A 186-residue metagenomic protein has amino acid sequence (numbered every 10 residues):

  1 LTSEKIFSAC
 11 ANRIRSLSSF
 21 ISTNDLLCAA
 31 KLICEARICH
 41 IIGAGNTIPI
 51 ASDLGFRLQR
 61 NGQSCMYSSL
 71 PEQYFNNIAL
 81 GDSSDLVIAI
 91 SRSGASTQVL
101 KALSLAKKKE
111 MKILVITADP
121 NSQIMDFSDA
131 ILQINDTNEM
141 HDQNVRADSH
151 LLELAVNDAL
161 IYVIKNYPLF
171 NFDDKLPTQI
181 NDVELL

Functional and structural regions predicted by a protein language model:
L1-D25: HTH-adjacent hinge/linker in prokaryotic transcriptional regulators
C10-R13, L17, A29-L32, L54 (+1 more regions): A ubiquitous structural signal for well-ordered alpha-helices
R13, L17, V163, K175 (+1 more regions): Residues that form generic nucleotide/phosphate-binding pockets
L17, I21-N24, H40, N171 (+1 more regions): Short secondary-structure junctions and interdomain/linker hinges
N24-A36: Glycine-rich phosphate/diphosphate-binding loops that line cofactor/substrate pockets in enzymes
C34-L169: Glycine-rich phosphate-binding loops that contact phosphosugars or nucleotide phosphates
N166-L186: A short, charged, Gly/Pro-tolerant segment at domain boundaries
